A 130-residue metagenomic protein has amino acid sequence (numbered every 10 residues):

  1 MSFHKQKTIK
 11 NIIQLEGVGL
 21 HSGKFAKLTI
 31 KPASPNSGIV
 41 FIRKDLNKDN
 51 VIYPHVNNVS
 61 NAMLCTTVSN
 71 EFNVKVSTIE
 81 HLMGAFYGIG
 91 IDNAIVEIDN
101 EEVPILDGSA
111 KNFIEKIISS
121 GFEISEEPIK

Functional and structural regions predicted by a protein language model:
M1-D92, E97-K130: C-terminal regulatory domains involved in ligand/effector binding and gene-expression control
